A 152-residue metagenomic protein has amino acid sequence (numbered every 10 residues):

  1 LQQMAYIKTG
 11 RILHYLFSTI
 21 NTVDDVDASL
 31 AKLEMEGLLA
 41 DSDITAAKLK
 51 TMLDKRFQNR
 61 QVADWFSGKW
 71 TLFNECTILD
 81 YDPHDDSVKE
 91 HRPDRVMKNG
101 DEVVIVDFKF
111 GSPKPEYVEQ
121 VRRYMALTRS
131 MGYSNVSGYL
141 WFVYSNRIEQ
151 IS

Functional and structural regions predicted by a protein language model:
L1-P93, M97-G100, E116-E119, S137 (+2 more regions): Nuclease catalytic cores
G111-P113: Short, surface-exposed beta-strand-loop junctions and turns on beta-sheet-rich folds
Y117-R129: Short, charged, amphipathic alpha-helix that recurs within catalytic cores of restriction-modification and other
A126-S152: Metal-dependent nuclease catalytic regions and adjoining charged, substrate-binding loops involved in nucleic-acid end
